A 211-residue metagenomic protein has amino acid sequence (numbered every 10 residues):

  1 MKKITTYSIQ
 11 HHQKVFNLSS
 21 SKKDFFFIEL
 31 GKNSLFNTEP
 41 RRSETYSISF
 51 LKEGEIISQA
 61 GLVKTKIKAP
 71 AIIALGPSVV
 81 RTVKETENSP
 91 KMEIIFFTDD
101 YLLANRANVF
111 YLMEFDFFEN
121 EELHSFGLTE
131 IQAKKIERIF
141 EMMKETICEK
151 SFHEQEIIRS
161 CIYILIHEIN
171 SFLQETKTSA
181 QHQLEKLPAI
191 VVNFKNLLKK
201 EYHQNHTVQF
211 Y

Functional and structural regions predicted by a protein language model:
M1-K66: Generic protein-terminus/edge-of-domain signal
T6, Q10, K14-S19, K84-E145 (+1 more regions): A hydrophobic/aromatic-rich effector-binding and dimerization subdomain of bacterial HTH-type transcriptional regulators
S47-F50, K135-I139, C161, L165-E168: Amphipathic, well-ordered alpha-helical segments in soluble domains
L62-G76: Short acidic-glycine-tyrosine-enriched beta hairpin
P70, F210-Y211: Append "Primarily bacterial transcriptional regulators
I73, P77-V83, L102-L103: Histidine-centered metal-chelating micro-motifs
F110, I131-I139, I164, A189 (+2 more regions): Generic alpha-helical secondary structure signal
G127-E130, I147-I157, N170-F210: Short, Lys/Arg-enriched, Trp-marked, Pro/Gly-tolerant hinge/linker segments that flank
